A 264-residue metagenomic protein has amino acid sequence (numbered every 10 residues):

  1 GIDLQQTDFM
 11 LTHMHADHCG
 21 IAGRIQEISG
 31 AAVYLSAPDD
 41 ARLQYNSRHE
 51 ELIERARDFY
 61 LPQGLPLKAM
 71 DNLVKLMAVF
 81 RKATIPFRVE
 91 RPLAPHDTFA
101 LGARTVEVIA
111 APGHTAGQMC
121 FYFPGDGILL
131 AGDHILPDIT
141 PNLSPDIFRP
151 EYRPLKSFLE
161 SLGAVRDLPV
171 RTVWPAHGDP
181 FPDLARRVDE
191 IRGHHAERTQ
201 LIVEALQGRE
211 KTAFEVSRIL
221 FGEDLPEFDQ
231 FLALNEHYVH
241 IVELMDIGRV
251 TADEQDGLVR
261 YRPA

Functional and structural regions predicted by a protein language model:
I2-T98: Active-site HxH/HxHxD metal-binding segment of metal-dependent hydrolases
T12-H18, S36, H114, Q118 (+2 more regions): Histidine-centered divalent metal-coordination motifs
C19, F158, H237: Aromatic/hydrophobic pocket-lining residues that form the small-molecule binding cavity in soluble enzyme cores
E27, A111, M245: Short, contiguous alpha-helical
G30-L35, L130-A131, E227: Short hydrophobic/aromatic-enriched beta-strand-loop microsegments
L73-R88, T98, T105-T199: Metallo-beta-lactamase
Q200-A264: C-terminal regulatory/interaction regions
